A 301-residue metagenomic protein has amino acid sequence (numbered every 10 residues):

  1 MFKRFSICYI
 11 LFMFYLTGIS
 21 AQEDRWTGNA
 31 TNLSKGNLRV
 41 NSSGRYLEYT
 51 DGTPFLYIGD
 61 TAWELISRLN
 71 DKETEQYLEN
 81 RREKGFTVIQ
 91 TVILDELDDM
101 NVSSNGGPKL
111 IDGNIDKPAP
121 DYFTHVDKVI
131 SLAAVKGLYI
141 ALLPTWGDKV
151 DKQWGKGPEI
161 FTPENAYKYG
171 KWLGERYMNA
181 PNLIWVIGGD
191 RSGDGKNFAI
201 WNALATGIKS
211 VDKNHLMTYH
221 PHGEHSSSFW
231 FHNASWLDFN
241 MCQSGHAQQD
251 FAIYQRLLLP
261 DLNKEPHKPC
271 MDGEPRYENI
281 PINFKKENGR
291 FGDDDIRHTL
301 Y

Functional and structural regions predicted by a protein language model:
M1-E23: Bacterial Sec-dependent N-terminal signal peptides
M13-F14, M100, Q248, F284: Alpha-helical transmembrane segments and their juxtamembrane interfaces
Y15-L16, W63, K286: Hydrophobic alpha-helical membrane context
W26-F251: Active-site mouth of glycoside hydrolases
A234-Y301: Catalytic-core region of carbohydrate-active enzymes that cleave or remodel glycosidic bonds
